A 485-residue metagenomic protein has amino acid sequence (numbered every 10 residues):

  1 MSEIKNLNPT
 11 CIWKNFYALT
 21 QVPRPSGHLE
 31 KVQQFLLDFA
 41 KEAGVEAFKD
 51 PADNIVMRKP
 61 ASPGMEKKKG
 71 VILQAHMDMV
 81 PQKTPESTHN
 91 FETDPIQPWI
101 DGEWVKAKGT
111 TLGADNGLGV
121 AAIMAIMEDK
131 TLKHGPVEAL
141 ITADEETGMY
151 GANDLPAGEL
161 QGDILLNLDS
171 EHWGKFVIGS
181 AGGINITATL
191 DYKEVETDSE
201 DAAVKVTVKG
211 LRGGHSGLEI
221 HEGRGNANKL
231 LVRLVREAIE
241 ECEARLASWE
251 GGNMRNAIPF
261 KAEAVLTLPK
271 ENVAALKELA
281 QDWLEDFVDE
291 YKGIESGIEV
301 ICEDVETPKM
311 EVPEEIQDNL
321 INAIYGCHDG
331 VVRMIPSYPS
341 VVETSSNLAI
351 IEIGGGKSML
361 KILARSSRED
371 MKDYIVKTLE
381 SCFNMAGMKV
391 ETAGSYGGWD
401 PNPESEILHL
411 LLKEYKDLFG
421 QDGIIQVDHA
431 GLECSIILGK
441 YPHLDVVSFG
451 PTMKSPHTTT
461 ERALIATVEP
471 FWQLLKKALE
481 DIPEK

Functional and structural regions predicted by a protein language model:
E3-E103: Acidic/His- and Gly-rich active-site-bordering loop/insert found across diverse amide/peptide-bond hydrolases
P9-I12, P336, E343-G356, Q421-K477: Zn-dependent metallopeptidase/amidohydrolase metal-coordination segment
Y17-Q21, A264-V265, E299-E311, N347-I351 (+2 more regions): A short beta-alpha structural unit
M65-P136, I141-T147, A152-D163, N185 (+6 more regions): Active-site metal-coordination/substrate-binding segment of hydrolases, especially metallo-dependent peptidases
V137-A227, V235, I239: Fold-level recognition of mixed alpha/beta catalytic cores in primary-metabolism enzymes, strongest
G158, R224-E241, P269-V273, D318-Y325 (+3 more regions): His/Asp/Glu-rich mid-to-C-terminal helical/loop segments that flank catalytic regions of hydrolases
G179, E196-D201, I220-E250, K270-S345 (+1 more regions): Acidic-enriched catalytic cores of C-N bond-cleaving enzymes acting on peptides and small amides
N226-N228, R233-W249, P401-L444: Active-site-adjacent substrate-binding region of metalloamidase/peptidase-like peptide-processing proteins
